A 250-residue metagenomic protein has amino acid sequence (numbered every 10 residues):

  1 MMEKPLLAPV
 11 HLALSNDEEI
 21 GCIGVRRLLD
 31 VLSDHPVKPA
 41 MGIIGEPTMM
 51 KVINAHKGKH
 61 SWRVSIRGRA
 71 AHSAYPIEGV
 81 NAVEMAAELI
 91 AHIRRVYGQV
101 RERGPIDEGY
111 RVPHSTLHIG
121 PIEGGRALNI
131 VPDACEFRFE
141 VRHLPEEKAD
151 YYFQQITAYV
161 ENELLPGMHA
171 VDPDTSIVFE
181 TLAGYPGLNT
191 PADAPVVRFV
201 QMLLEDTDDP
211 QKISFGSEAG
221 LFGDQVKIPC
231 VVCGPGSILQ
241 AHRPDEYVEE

Functional and structural regions predicted by a protein language model:
M1-S61: Acidic/histidine-rich catalytic neighborhood of metal-dependent amide-processing enzymes
R63-E250: Metal-dependent amide/peptide-bond hydrolase catalytic core, centered on the "pita-bread" metallohydrolase fold
